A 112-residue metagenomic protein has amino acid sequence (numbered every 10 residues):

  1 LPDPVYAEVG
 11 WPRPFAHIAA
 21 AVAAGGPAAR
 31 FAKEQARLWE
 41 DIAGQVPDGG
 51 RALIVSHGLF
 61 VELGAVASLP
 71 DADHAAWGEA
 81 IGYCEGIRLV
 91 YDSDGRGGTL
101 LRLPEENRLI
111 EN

Functional and structural regions predicted by a protein language model:
L1-L38: Phosphate-handling substructures
P2-V9, D48-G50, L63-N112: Acidic, low-complexity terminal tails and accessory targeting/binding regions of phosphate-metabolizing enzymes
A19-V22, A43-V46, S68, A72: Short, well-ordered alpha-helical segments in soluble proteins
A24-P27, L59-L63: N-terminal start-of-chain detector that recognizes signal peptides and the immediate post-cleavage beginning
A28-A32, I54, E79: Aromatic-acidic/polar surface patches that form glycan- and anion
Q35-D48: A short, acidic, amphipathic alpha-helical segment used as a generic capping/interface helix at domain edges
V46-S56, F60: Beta-strand elements within well-structured catalytic alpha/beta cores of enzymes that handle phosphate/sulfate esters
